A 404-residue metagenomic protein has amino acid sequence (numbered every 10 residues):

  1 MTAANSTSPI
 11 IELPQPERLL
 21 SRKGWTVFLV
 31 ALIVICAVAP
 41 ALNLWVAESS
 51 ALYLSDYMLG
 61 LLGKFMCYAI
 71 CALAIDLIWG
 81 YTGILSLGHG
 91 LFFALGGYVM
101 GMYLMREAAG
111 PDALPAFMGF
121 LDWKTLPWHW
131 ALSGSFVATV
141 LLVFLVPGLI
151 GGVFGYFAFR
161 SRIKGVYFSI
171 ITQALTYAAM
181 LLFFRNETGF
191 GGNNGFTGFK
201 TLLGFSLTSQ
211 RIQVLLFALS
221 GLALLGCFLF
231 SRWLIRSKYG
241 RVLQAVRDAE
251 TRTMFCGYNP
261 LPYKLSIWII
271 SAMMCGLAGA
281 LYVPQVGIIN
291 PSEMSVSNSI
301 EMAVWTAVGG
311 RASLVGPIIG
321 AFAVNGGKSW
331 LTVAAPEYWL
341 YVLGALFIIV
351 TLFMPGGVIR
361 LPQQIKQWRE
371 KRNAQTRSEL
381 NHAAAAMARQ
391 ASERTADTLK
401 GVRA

Functional and structural regions predicted by a protein language model:
T2-A404: Transmembrane alpha-helices and adjacent helix-loop boundaries
